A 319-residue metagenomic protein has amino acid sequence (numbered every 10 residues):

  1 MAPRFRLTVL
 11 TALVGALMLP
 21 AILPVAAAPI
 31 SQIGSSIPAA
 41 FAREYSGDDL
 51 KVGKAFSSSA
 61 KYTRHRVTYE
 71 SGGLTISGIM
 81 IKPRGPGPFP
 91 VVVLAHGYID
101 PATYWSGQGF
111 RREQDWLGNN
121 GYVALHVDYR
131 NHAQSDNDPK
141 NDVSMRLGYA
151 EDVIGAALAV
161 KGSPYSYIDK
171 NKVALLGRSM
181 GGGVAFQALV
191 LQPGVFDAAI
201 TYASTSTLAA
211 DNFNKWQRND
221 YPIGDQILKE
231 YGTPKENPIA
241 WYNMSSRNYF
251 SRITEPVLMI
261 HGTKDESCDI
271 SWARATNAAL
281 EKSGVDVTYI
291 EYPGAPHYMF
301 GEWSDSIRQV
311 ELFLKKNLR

Functional and structural regions predicted by a protein language model:
R43-P86: N-terminal cap/lid segment of alpha/beta-hydrolase-fold proteins
G87-F89, L94-D136, L208-A209: Short substrate-entry loop that stabilizes the transition state in hydrolases
V143-P164: Alpha/beta-hydrolase active-site loop
S166-S179: Alpha/beta-hydrolase fold nucleophile elbow
F186-K235: Hydrolase active-site cap/lid region
I253, M259-H261, D265: Short beta-strand/loop motif that positions the catalytic acidic residue of the alpha/beta-hydrolase fold
E266-W272: Conserved alpha/beta-hydrolase "acid-adjacent" motif
R274-N277, E281-R319: C-terminal catalytic histidine-bearing segment of alpha/beta-hydrolase fold enzymes
